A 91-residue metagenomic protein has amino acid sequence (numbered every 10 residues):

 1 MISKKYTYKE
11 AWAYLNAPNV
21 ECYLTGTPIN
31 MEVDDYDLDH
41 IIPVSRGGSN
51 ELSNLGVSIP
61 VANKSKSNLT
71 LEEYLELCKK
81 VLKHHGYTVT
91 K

Functional and structural regions predicted by a protein language model:
M1-L24: Short, charged surface segments at domain edges that flank catalytic/cofactor-binding sites
A11, Y36, S58-A62: Generic alpha-helical hydrophobic packing signal
L24-T25, V61: Short, cysteine/histidine-rich loop/knuckle motifs that typically chelate Zn2+
G26-V57: Histidine-centered nuclease catalytic patch
I29, A62-N63: Short, glycine/serine-rich, charged loops/turns that create anion-binding and catalytic segments at active sites
S45-G56, K64-K91: Polybasic, low-complexity binding patches
